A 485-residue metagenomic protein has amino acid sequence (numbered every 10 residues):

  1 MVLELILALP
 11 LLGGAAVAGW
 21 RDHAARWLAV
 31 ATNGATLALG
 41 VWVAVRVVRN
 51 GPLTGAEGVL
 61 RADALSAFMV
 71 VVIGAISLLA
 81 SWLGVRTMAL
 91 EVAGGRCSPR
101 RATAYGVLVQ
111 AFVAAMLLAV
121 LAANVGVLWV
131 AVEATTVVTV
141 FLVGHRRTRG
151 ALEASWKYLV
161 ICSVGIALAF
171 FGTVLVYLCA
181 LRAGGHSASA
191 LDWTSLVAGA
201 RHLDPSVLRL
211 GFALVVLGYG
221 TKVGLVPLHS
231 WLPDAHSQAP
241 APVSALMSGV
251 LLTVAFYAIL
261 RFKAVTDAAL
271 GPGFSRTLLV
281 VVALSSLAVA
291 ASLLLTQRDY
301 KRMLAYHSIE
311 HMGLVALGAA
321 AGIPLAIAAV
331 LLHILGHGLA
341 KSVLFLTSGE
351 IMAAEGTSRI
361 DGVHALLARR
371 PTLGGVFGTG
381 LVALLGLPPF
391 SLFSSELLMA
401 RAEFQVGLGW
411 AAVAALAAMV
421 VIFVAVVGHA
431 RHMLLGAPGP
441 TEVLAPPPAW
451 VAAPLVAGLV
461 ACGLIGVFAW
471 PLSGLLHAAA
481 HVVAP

Functional and structural regions predicted by a protein language model:
M1-L5, L9-V107, S187, T194 (+1 more regions): Transmembrane helix-loop-helix hairpins at membrane boundaries of multipass inner-membrane proteins
L7, L11, V30-L39, G74 (+5 more regions): Alpha-helical transmembrane segments
A18, D22-N33, E153-G165, R370-G374 (+1 more regions): Alpha-helical transmembrane segments and their helix-start/interface "positive-inside/aromatic belt" motifs in integral
H23-V30, E57-V70, P99-G106, H202-R209 (+4 more regions): Membrane-water interface of alpha-helical transmembrane segments
A31-V41, C162-V174, G380, A457-W470: Hydrophobic alpha-helical membrane-insertion segments
L79-A89, A114-G126, V138-L397, R401-H432: Hydrophobic transmembrane alpha-helices and their helix-loop junctions in integral membrane proteins
L175, S189, W193, A239-A241 (+2 more regions): Cytoplasmic/organellar membrane-interface segments at the starts of transmembrane helices in multi-pass inner-membrane
